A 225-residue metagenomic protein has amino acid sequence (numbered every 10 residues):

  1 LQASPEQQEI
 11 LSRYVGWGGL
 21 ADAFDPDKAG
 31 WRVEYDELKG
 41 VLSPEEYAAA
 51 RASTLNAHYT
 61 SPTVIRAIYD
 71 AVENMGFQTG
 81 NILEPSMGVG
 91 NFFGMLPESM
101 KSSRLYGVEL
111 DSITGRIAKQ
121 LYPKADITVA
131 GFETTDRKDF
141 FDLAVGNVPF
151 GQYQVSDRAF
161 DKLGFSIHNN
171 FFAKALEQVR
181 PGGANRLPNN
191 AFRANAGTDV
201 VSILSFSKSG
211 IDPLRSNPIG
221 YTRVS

Functional and structural regions predicted by a protein language model:
L1, R66-M75, T79-E98, G107 (+4 more regions): Conserved proline-anchored active-site loop of SAM-dependent methyltransferases that bridges a beta-strand
Q2-L121, A125: Class I S-adenosyl-L-methionine
I68, V108-S112, K162-S207: Conserved Class I SAM-dependent methyltransferase catalytic core
F77, M100, K138, S166 (+1 more regions): A generic fold-level signal
S102, Y122-A125, F141, G182 (+1 more regions): Short, well-ordered alpha-helix to beta-strand connector turns
E133-D136, N190-A194, Y221-T222: A short acidic, often aromatic-flanked loop/helix-cap motif at beta-alpha or helix-coil junctions that lines enzyme
Q152-V155, R193-D199, L214: Switch/connector loops and helix/strand junctions flanking conserved nucleotide-binding motifs in nucleotide-processing
R180, K208-S225: C-terminal substrate-recognition regions of SAM-dependent nucleic acid methyltransferases
